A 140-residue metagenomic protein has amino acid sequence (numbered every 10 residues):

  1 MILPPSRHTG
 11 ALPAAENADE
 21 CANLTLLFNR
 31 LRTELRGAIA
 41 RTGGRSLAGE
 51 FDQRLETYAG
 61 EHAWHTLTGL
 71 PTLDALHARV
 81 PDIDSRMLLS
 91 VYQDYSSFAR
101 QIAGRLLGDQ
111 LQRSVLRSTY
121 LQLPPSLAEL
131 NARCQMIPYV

Functional and structural regions predicted by a protein language model:
I2-V140: Amphipathic alpha-helical protein-interaction segments
